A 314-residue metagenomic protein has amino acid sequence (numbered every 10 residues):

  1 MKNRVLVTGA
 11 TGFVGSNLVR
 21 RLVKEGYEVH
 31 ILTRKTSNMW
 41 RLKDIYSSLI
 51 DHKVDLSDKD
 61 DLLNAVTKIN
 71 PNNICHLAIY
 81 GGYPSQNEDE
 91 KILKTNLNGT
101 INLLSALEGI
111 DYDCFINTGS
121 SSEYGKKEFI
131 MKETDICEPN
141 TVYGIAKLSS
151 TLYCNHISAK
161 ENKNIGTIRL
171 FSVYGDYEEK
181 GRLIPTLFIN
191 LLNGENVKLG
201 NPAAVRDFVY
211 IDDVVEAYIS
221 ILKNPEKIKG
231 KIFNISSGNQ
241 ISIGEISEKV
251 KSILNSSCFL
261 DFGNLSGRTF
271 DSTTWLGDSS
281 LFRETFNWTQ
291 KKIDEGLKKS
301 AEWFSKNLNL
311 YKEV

Functional and structural regions predicted by a protein language model:
V5-E25: N-terminal Rossmann NAD(P)H-binding glycine-rich loop of SDR-like oxidoreductase domains
T8, L32, I74-Y80, F115-S121 (+1 more regions): SDR active-site strand-loop-helix element
K53-T95: NAD(P)H-binding glycine-rich loop region in Rossmannoid oxidoreductase-like domains and their noncatalytic homologs
S57, K91-G99, C137, I145-A146: Glycine-rich NAD(P)-binding loop of the Rossmann-fold in SDR/ketoreductase-type enzymes
I74-H76, I101-V142: Conserved Rossmann-fold NAD(P)-dependent oxidoreductase catalytic core, especially the SDR/UDP-sugar
Y124, T141, G166-L183: Flexible, glycine-rich beta-alpha linker
E138-G166, L192: Active-site Tyr-X1-5-Lys
L191-V314: C-terminal substrate-binding subdomain of Rossmann-fold SDR/epimerase-dehydratase oxidoreductases
